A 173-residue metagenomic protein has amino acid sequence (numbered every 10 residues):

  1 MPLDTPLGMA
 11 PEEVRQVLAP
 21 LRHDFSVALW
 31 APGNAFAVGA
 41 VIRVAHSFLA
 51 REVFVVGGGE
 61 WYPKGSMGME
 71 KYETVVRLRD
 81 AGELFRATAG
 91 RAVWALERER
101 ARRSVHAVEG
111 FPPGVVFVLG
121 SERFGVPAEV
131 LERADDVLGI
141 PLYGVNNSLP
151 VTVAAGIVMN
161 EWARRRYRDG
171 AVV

Functional and structural regions predicted by a protein language model:
M1-V173: Post-transcriptional modification and biogenesis factors for structured RNAs of the translation apparatus
